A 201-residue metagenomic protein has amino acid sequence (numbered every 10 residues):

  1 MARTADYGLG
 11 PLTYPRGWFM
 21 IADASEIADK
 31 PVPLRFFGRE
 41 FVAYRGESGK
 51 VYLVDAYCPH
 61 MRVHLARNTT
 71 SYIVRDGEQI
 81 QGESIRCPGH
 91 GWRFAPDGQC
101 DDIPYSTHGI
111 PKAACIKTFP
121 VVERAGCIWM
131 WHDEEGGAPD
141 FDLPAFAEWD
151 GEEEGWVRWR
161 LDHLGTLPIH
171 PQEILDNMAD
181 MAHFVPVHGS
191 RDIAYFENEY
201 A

Functional and structural regions predicted by a protein language model:
M1-G17, P33: Hydrophobic, proline/glycine-rich low-complexity stretches
R3-Y7, F19, R67-Y72, V185-A194: A short, aromatic/hydrophobic, helix- or strand-capping loop or linear motif that either lines the entrance/gate
A5-G8, A114, R158, G165: Generic hydrophobic alpha-helical membrane-segment signal
D6-Y7, A22-D150: Rieske [2Fe-2S] iron-sulfur-binding domain
P15-W18, D29, I116, A125 (+2 more regions): Sequence-level motif detector for i,i+2 pairs with an aromatic at +2
M20-D23, H170: Helix N-cap / beta->alpha transition motif
K50, P139-A201: C-terminal catalytic domain of Rieske-type non-heme iron oxygenases
